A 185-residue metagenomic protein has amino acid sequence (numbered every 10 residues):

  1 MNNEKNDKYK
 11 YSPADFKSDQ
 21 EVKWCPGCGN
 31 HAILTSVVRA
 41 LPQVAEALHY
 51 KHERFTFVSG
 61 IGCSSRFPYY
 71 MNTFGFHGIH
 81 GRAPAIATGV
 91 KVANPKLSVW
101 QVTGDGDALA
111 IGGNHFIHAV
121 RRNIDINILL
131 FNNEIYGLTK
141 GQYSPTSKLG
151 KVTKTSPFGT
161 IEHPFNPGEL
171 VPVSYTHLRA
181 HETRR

Functional and structural regions predicted by a protein language model:
M1-S12: Short, charged low-complexity linear segments at domain edges
K10-I79: Active-site diphosphate/adenylate-binding microenvironment
G29-S36, H52, G81, A85 (+4 more regions): Conserved active-site and cofactor/substrate-binding residues in soluble primary-metabolism enzymes
A40-L48, A93, A119, S174: Change "in soluble alpha/beta enzymes" to "in soluble alpha/beta proteins
I61-I135: Thiamine diphosphate
V92-L97, E169-Y175: Conserved catalytic cysteine-centered active-site region of acyl-thioester-dependent Claisen-condensing enzymes
R121-S174: Phosphate/pyrophosphate-binding betaalpha-module
T176-T183: Conserved small/polar residues in nucleotide/adenosyl-binding loops
